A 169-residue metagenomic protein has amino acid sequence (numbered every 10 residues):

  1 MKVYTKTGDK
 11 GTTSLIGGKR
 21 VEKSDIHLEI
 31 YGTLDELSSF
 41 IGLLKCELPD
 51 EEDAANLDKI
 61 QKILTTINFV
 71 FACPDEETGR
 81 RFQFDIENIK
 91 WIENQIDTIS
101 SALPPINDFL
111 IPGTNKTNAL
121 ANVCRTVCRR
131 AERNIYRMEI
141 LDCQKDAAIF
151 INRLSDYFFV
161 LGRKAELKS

Functional and structural regions predicted by a protein language model:
M1-S169: Phosphate/pyrophosphate-binding loop motifs in nucleotide- or prenyl diphosphate-using proteins
